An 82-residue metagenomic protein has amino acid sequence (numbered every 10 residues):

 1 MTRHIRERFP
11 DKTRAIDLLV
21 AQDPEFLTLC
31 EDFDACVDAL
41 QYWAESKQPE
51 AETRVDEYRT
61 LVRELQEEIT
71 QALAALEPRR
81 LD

Functional and structural regions predicted by a protein language model:
M1-D82: Extended, charge-rich alpha-helical interface modules
